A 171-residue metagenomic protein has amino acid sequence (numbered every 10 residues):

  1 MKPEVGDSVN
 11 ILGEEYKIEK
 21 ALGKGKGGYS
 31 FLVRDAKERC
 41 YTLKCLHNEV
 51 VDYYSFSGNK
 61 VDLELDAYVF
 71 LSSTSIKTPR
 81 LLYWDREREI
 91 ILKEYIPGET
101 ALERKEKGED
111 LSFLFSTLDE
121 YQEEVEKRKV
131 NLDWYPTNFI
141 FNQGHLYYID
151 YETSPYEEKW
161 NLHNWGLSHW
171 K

Functional and structural regions predicted by a protein language model:
M1-K20: Juxta-kinase regulatory segment immediately upstream of eukaryotic protein kinase catalytic domains
A21, K26-D62: ATP-binding glycine-rich loop module of kinase domains
Y41, K77, I91, Y147-D150: Protein kinase-like catalytic core scaffold
D66-I76: Structural motif at the C-terminus of the N-lobe alphaC helix and the adjacent alphaC-beta4 loop of the Hanks-type
P79-L114: Conserved structural core of kinase catalytic domains
D119-E123: Short C-lobe core helix of eukaryotic-like protein kinase catalytic domains
E126-V130, N142-K171: C-lobe/activation-segment region of protein kinase-like
W134-F139: Hydrophobic residue at the +6 position relative to the catalytic HRD Asp in the kinase catalytic loop
